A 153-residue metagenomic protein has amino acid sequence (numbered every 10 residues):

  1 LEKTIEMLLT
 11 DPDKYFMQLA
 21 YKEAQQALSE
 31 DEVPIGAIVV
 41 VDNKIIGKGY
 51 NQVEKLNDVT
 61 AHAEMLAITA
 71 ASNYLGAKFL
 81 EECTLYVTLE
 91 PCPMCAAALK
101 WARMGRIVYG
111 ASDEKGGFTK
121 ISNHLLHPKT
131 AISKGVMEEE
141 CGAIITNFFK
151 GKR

Functional and structural regions predicted by a protein language model:
L1-L28, P91-R153: Zinc-dependent deaminase
P12, V33-I35: Short loop/turn microsegments at loop-to-beta-strand junctions
A20, A24-A27, A37, G47 (+2 more regions): Small-residue (primarily alanine) positions within well-ordered alpha-helices, especially packing/interaction faces
I35-N43: Short beta-strand scaffold segments in enzyme catalytic cores
V41-D42, T69, E81: A cytosolic small-molecule/anion-sensing beta-strand core signal
I46-V53, K129: Short beta->alpha transition motifs characteristic of CBS
K55-M65: A short, polar/charged loop-to-alpha-helix boundary motif
A77-L89: Immediate flanking context of iron-sulfur cluster ligation sites
